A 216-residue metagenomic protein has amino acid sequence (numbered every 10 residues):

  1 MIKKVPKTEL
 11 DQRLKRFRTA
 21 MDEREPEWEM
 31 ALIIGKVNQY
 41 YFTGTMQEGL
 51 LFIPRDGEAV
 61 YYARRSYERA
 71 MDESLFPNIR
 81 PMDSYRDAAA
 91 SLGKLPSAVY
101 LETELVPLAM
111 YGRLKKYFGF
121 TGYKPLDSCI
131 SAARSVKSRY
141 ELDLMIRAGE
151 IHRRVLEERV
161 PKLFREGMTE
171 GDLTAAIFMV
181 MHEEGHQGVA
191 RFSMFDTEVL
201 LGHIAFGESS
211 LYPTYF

Functional and structural regions predicted by a protein language model:
M1-V60, P96, R139, E157-P161: Terminal domain-start leader segments
K4, A90-Y215: Flexible, acidic/His-enriched mid-domain "rim/lid" segments that flank
E9-R13, S84, V106: Soluble or luminal CAZymes and related metallo-dependent hydrolases
I33-I34, Y62-R64, P81-S84, E102 (+2 more regions): Conserved beta-strand termini and adjacent loop/short-helix elements that scaffold enzyme active sites in alpha/beta
K36-V37, A63-R69, L105-Y111: Short, polar loop motifs at secondary-structure junctions
Q47-L50, F76-N78, K115-Y117: Short, solvent-exposed amphipathic alpha-helical segments in soluble enzyme and RNA/protein-processing domains
Y62-S91: Compact, glycine/acidic-enriched structural inserts
